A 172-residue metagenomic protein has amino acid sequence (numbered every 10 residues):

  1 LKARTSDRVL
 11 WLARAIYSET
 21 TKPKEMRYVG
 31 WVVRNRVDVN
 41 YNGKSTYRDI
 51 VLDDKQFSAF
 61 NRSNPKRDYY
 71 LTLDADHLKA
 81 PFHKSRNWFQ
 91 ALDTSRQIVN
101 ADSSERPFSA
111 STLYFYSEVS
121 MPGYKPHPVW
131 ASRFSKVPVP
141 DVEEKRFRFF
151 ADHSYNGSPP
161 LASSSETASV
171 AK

Functional and structural regions predicted by a protein language model:
L1-K172: Bacterial extracytoplasmic/cell-wall-associated proteins, especially those involved in peptidoglycan
